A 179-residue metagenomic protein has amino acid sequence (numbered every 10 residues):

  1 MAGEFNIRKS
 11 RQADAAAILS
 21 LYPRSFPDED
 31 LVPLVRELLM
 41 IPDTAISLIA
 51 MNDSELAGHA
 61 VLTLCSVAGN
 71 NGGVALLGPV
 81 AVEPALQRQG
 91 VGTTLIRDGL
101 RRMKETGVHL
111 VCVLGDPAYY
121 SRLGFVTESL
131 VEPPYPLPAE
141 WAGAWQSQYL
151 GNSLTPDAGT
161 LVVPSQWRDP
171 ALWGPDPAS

Functional and structural regions predicted by a protein language model:
M1-L34, I41-A57, W145-Q146, G151-S179: Short amphipathic alpha-helix that is part of the acyltransferase structural core
D28-E29, L39, V91-T94: Recognition helices and adjacent regulatory flanks at domain boundaries
S47-I49, E55-S66, G73-A81: Conserved beta-strand in the GNAT
A68-N70, L137-P138, L154: Short glycine/serine/proline-enriched coil/turn segments at secondary-structure junctions
V82, R88-R101, V113: Conserved acetyl-CoA-binding loop-helix of GNAT-fold acetyltransferases
R88-Q89, T93, A139-L150: Accessory recognition modules or surfaces
E105-H109, G115-E140: Conserved active-site alpha-helix within GNAT-family acetyltransferase domains
